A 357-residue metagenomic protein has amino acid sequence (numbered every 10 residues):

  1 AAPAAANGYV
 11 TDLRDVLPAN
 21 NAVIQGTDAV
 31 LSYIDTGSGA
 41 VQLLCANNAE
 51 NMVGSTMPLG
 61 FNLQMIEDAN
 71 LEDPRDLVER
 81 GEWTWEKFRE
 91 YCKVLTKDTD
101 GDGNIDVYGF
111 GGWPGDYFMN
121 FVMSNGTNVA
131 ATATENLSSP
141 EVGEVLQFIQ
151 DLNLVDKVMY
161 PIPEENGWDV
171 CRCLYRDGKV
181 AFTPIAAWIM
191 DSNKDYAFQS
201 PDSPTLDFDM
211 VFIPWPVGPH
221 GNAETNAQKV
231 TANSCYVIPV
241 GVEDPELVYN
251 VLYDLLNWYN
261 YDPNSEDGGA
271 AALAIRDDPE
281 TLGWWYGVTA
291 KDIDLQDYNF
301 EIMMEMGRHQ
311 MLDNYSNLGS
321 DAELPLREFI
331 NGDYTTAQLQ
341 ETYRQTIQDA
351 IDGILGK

Functional and structural regions predicted by a protein language model:
A1-D28, D68-N70, A181-F182, P201-P204: Extracytoplasmic "Venus flytrap"/periplasmic binding protein-like
R14-T27, L77-R80, T127-E144, P201-D202 (+1 more regions): Short, solvent-exposed loop/beta-turn-alpha elements that line the ligand-binding surface or hinge of extracytoplasmic
S32-L59, E67, G81-E135: Extracytoplasmic/periplasmic solute-binding protein
G39, S200-I275: Extracytoplasmic/periplasmic substrate-recognition and gating elements
Q64-V78: Aromatic-glycine-rich donor-binding/catalytic loop that engages nucleotide-sugar donors across glycosyltransferases
G81-K87, P161-R176: Short helix-initiation/N-cap motifs at beta->coil->alpha
R89-V94, A131-E165: Glycine-centered hinge/linker elements that transmit conformational signals in sensory and ligand-binding systems
P245, Y259-K357: Conserved C-terminal helix/tail region of periplasmic/extracytoplasmic solute-binding proteins
